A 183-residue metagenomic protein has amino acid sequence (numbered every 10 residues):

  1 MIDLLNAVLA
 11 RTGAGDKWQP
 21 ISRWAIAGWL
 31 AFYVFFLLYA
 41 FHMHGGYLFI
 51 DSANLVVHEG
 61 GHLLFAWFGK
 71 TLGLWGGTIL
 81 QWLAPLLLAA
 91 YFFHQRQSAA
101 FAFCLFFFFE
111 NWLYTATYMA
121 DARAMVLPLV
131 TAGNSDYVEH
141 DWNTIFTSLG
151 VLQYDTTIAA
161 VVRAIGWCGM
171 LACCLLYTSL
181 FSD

Functional and structural regions predicted by a protein language model:
M1-Q19: Short, Lys/Arg-rich, polar N-terminal cytosolic tail immediately upstream of the first transmembrane signal-anchor
W29-F41, A102-V126: Hydrophobic alpha-helical membrane-insertion segments
L38-N54: Short pre-active-site segment immediately N-terminal to the catalytic Zn-binding motif
N54-A66, G77: Active-site recognition of the HExxH zinc-binding catalytic motif
T71-A84, V138-I145, Y154-L171: Membrane-interface loop-to-helix entry segments
G76-F107, N111: Post-HExxH zinc-binding segment in Zn-dependent metallohydrolases
T115-T144: Juxtamembrane non-transmembrane "cap" segments at the membrane-aqueous interface of multi-pass membrane proteins
Y177-D183: Conserved small/polar residues in nucleotide/adenosyl-binding loops
